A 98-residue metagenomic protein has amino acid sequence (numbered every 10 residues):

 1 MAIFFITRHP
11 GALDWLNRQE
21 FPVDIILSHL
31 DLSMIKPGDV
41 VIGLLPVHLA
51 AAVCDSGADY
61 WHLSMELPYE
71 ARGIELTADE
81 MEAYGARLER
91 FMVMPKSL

Functional and structural regions predicted by a protein language model:
M1-L27: Short, charged N-terminal beta->alpha structural module
L13, L32, L49-A51: Short, well-ordered alpha-helical microsegments
N17-R18, V53-S56: Short amphipathic alpha-helical segments
I26-S33, V47, S64-E70: Short, acidic/turn-prone active-site loops that include or flank metal/cofactor- and phosphate-binding residues
P46, A51-A52, Y60: Extended, well-folded catalytic/binding cores that form a central cleft or groove in large enzyme and scaffold domains
D59-L98: Ser/Thr/Gly-rich flexible loops in soluble cytosolic domains mediating phosphotransfer, phosphorylation
